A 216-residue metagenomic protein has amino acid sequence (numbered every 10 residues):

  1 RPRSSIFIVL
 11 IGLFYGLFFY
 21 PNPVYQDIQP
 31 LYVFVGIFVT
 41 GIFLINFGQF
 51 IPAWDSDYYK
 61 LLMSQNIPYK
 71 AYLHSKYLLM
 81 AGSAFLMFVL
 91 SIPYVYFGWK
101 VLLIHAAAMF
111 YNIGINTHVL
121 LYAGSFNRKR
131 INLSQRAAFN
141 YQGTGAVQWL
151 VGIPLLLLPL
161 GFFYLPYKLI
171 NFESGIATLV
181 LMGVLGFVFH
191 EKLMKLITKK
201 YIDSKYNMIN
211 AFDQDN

Functional and structural regions predicted by a protein language model:
R1-S56, Y69-N216: Hydrophobic alpha-helical transmembrane segments of membrane proteins
Y59: A glycine- and small/hydrophobic-rich beta-loop-beta segment that serves as a flexible "lid/hinge" or phosphate-binding
M63-P68: Short helix-to-coil transition segments within interhelical loops that connect adjacent transmembrane helices
